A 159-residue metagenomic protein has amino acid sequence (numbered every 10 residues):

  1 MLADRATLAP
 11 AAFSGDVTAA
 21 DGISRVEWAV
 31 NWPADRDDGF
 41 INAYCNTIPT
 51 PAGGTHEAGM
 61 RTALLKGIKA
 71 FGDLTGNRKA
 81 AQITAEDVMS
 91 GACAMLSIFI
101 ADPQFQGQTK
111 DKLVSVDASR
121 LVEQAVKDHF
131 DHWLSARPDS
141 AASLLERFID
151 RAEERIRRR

Functional and structural regions predicted by a protein language model:
M1-R159: GHKL-family ATPase ATP-binding module
